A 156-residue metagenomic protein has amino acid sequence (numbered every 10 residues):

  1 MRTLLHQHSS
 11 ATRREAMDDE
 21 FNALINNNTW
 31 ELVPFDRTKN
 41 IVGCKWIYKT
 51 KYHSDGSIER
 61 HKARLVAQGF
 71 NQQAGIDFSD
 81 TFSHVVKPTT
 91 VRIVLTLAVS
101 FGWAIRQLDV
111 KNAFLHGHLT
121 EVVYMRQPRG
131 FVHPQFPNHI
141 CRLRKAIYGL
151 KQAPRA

Functional and structural regions predicted by a protein language model:
M1-A156: Metal/cofactor- and membrane transport-associated sequence elements
